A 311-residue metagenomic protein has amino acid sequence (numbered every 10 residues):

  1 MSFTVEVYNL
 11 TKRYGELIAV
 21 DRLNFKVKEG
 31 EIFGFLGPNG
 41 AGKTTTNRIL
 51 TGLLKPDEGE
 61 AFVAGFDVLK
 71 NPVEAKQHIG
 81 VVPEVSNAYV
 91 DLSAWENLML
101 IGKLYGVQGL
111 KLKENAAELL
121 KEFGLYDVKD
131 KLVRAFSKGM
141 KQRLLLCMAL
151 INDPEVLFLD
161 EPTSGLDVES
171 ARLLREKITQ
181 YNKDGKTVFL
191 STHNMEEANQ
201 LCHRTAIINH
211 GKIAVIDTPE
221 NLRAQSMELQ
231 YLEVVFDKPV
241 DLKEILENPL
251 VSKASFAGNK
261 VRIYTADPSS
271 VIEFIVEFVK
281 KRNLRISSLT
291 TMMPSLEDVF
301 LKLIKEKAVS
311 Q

Functional and structural regions predicted by a protein language model:
S2-V7, K12-V215: ABC transporter nucleotide-binding domains
A19, E197, D241, S270-V271 (+1 more regions): Short phosphate-engaging motifs
E29, D127, F236-K238, D267 (+1 more regions): Non-catalytic surface loops within mature trypsin-like serine protease
E60, L132, K253, R285-S288: Residues at or immediately flanking beta-strands
A117, E176, E220, A224 (+3 more regions): Solvent-exposed alpha-helical segments within well-ordered globular domains of core cellular machineries
R175-A266: ABC transporter nucleotide-binding domain
P268-Q311: C-terminal coupling/interaction segments
